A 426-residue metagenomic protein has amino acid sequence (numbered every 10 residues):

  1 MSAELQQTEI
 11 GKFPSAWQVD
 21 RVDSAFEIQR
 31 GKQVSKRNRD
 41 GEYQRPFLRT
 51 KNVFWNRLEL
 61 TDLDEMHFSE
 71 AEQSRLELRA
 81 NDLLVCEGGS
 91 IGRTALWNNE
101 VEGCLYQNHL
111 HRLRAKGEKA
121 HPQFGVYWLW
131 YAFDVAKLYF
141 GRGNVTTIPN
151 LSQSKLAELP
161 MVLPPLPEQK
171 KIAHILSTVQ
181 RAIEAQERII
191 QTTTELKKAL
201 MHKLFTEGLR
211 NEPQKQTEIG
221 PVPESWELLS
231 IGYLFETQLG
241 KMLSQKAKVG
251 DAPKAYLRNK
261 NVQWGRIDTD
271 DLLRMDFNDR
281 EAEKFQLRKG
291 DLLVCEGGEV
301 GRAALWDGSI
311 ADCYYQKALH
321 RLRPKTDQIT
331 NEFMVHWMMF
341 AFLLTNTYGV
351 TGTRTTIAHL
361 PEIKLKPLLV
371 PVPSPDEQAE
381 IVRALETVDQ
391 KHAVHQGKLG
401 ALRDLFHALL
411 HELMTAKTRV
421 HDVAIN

Functional and structural regions predicted by a protein language model:
M1-F13, K171, T178-E224, G397-N426: Short amphipathic coiled-coil heptad-repeat segments
S2-K32, E158, L163-P167, P213-K241 (+5 more regions): Non-catalytic DNA-recognition/assembly elements of restriction-modification systems
S2-Q6, C104-H111, G143-P167, C313-H320 (+2 more regions): A short glycine-rich beta-alpha junction/loop motif
S15-N56, Q73, E227-G265, A282: Low-complexity, Lys/Gly-biased intrinsically disordered segments
R49-T50, M66-F133, R258-N259, D276-N278 (+2 more regions): A short beta-sheet element
G89, I175-S177, G298, A384: Short, surface-exposed secondary-structure boundary micro-motifs
